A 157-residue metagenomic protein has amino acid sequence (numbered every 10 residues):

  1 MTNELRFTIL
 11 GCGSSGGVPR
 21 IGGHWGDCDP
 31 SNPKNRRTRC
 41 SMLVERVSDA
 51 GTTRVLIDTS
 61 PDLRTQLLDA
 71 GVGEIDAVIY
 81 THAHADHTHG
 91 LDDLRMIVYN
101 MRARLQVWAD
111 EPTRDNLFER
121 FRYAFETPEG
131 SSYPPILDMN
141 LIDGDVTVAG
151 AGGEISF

Functional and structural regions predicted by a protein language model:
M1-F157: Binuclear metal-dependent hydrolase catalytic cores
